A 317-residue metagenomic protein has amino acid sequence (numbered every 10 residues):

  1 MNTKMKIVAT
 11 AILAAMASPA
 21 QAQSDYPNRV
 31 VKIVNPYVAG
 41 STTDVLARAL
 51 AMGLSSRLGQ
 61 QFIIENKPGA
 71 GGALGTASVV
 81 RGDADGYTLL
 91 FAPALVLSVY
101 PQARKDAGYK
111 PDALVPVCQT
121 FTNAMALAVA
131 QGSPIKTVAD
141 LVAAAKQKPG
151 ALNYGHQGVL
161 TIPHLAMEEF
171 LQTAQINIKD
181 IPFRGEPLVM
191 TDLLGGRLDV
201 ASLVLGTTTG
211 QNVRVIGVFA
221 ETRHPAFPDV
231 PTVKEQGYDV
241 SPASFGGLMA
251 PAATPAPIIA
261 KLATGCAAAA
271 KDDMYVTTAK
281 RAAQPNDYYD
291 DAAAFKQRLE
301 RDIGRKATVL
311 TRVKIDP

Functional and structural regions predicted by a protein language model:
M1-N28, P317: Short, low-complexity disordered leader/linker segments with a strong preference for bacterial N-terminal type II
A22-A113, A151, P163, Q172-S202 (+3 more regions): N-terminal (or domain-start) structured segment
N28, A47, A51, S55 (+12 more regions): Extracytoplasmic/secreted envelope proteins and their assembly/folding machinery, especially bacterial periplasmic
N28-V30, Q172-I178, A256-P317: An extracytoplasmic/periplasmic, membrane-proximal ligand-sensing/linker region
V38-G40, A94-L95, A130-I135, H156-T161 (+4 more regions): Short coil/turn segments
S41, A70, T161, P187 (+3 more regions): Soluble non-cytosolic domains of exported or imported proteins
R81-Y87, P101-R184, L188, A243-A279: Hinge/capping helix and adjacent helix->loop/strand transition within the periplasmic-binding protein
K110, G206-V276, R301-G304, V309: C-terminal lobe and pocket-closing loops of periplasmic/extracytoplasmic Venus-flytrap solute-binding proteins
